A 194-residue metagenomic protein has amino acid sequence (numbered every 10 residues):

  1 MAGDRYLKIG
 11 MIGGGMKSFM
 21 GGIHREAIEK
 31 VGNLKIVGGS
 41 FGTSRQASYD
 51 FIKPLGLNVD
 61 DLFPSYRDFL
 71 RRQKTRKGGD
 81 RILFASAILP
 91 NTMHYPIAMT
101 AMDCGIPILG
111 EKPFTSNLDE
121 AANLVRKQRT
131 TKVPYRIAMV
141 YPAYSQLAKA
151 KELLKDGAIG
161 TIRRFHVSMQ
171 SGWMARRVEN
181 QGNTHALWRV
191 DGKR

Functional and structural regions predicted by a protein language model:
M1-L57, H185: N-terminal Rossmann-like dinucleotide-binding module
D61-K127: Beta-loop-alpha module in the N-terminal Rossmann-like domain of NAD(P)-dependent dehydrogenases, especially those
M93, P113, N117, R136-A143 (+1 more regions): Rossmann-like NAD(P)(H) cofactor-binding subdomain of soluble oxidoreductases
N123-Y141, R163-R164: Rossmann-fold dehydrogenase core element
Y141-R194: Predominantly a Rossmann-like dinucleotide-binding segment in NAD(P)-dependent oxidoreductases
